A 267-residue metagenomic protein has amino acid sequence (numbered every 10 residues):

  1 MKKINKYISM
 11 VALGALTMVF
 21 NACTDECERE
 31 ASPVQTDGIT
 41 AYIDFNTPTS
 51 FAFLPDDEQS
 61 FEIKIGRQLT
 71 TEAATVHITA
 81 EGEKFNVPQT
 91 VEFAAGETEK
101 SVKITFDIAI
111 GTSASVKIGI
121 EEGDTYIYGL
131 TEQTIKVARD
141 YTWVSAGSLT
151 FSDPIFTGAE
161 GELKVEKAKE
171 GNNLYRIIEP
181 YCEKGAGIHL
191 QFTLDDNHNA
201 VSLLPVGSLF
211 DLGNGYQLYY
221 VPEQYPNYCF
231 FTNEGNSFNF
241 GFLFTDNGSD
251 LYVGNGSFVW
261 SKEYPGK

Functional and structural regions predicted by a protein language model:
M1, L16: Conserved acidic
K2-I4, T24-P154, K267: Acidic/polar, low-complexity intrinsically disordered N-terminal segments immediately downstream of a Sec signal
Y7-A15: Sec-dependent N-terminal signal peptides
V11, E72, L190-F192: Intrinsically disordered, low-complexity segments enriched in polar/charged small residues
M18-A22: C-terminal motif of bacterial Sec signal peptides marking the signal peptidase cleavage site
D140-K267: Ser/Thr/Gly/Pro-rich, low-complexity flexible regions
